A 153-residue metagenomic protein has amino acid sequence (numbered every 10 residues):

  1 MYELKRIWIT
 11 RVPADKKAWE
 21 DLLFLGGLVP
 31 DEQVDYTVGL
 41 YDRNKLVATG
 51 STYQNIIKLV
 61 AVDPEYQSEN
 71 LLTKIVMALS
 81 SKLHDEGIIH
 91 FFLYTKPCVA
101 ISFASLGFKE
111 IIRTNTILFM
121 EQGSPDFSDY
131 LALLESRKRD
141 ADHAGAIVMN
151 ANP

Functional and structural regions predicted by a protein language model:
M1-D31, G39, F127-P153: Short amphipathic alpha-helix that is part of the acyltransferase structural core
G39, N44-A61: Conserved beta-strand in the GNAT
A61, I75, L83, R137-A146: OB-fold and OB-like single-stranded nucleic-acid-recognition modules and their adjacent interaction interfaces
D63-E65, K96: Residue-level recognition of the GNAT/N-acetyltransferase active site
Q67, T114-L118, Q122-G123: Short, acidic/turn-prone active-site loops that include or flank metal/cofactor- and phosphate-binding residues
S68-S81: Conserved acetyl-CoA-binding loop-helix of GNAT-fold acetyltransferases
L83-K96: Conserved GNAT acetyl-CoA-binding A-motif
K96-N115: Conserved active-site alpha-helix within GNAT-family acetyltransferase domains
